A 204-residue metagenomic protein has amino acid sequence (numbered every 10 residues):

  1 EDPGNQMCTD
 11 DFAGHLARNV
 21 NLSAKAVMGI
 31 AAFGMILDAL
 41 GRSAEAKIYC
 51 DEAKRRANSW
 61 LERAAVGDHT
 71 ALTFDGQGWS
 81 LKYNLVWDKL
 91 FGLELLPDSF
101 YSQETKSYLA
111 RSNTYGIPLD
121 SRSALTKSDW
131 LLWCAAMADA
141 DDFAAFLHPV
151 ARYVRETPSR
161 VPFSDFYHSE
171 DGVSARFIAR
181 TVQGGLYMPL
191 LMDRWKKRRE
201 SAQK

Functional and structural regions predicted by a protein language model:
E1-C8, E104-S107: Active-site-adjacent bridging/hinge elements
E1-P3, N19-L37: Aromatic-rich carbohydrate-recognition surfaces in CAZymes
F12-N19, R176: Alpha-helix N-cap/helix-initiation motif
N19-V27, K54-H148, R152, E156 (+3 more regions): Extended ligand-binding clefts on enzyme/binding-domain cores
G29-L37, W87-F91, C134, Y187-L191: Buried hydrophobic packing segments
F33-I48: Inter-helical turn/loop segments and adjacent helix faces that build the functional surface of alpha-helical bundle
A39-R42, G92-L93, M137, E156 (+1 more regions): Short, well-ordered loop/turn and helix-capping segments at boundaries between secondary-structure elements and domains
S107, P149, S164-K204: Terminal, non-catalytic domain-edge segments
